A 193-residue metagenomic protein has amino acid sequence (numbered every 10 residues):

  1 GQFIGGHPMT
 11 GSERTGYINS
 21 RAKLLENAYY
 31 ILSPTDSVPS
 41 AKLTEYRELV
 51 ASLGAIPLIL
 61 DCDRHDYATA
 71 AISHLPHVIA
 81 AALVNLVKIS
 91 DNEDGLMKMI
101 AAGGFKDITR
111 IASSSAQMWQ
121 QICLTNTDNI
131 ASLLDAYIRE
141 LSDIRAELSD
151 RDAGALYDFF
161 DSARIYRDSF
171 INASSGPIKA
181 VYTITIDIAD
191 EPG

Functional and structural regions predicted by a protein language model:
G1-L24, K42: Rossmann-fold NAD(P)-binding glycine/threonine-rich loop
T10-E13, P39, I130, E191: Alpha-helix N-cap/loop-to-helix initiation residues
I18-L24, Q121, I171-P177: Short, flexible, solvent-exposed loop/turn segments with mixed acidic/basic and small polar residues
L24-I111: Internal alpha-helical scaffold of NAD(P)-dependent oxidoreductase catalytic cores
E26-A28, M118, A180-I184: Short amphipathic alpha-helical segments
E93-S162: Interdomain hinge/lid region at the active-site interface of Rossmann-like NAD(P)-dependent oxidoreductases
Y166-G193: A conserved regulatory-domain signal marking ACT and ACT-like small-molecule sensing domains and adjacent regulatory
